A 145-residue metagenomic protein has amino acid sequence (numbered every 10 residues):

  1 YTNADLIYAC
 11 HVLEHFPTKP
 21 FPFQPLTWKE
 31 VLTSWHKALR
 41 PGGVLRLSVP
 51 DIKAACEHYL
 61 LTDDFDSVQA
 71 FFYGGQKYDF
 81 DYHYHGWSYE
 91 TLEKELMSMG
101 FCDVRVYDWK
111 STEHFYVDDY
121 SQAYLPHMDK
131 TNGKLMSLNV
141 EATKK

Functional and structural regions predicted by a protein language model:
Y1-Y8: A short acidic, Gly/Pro-enriched loop at the edge of an enzyme's catalytic core that lines a small-molecule cofactor
Y8-H15, P20: Short catalytic micro-motifs in class I SAM-dependent methyltransferases
P17-T143: S-adenosyl-L-methionine-dependent methyltransferase catalytic module, highlighting the catalytic core
